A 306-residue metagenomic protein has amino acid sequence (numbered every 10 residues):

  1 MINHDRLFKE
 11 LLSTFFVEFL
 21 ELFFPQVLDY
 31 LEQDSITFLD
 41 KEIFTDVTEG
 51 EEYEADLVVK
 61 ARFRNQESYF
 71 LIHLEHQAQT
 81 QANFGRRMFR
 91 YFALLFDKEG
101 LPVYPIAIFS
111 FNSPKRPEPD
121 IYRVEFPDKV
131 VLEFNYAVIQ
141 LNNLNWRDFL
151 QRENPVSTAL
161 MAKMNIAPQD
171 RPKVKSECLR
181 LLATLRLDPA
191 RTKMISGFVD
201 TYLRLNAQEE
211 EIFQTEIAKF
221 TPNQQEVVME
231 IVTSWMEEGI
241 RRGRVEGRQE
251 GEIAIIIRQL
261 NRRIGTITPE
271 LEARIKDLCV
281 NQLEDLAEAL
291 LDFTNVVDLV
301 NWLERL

Functional and structural regions predicted by a protein language model:
M1-L306: Elongated, amphipathic alpha-helical interaction scaffolds
